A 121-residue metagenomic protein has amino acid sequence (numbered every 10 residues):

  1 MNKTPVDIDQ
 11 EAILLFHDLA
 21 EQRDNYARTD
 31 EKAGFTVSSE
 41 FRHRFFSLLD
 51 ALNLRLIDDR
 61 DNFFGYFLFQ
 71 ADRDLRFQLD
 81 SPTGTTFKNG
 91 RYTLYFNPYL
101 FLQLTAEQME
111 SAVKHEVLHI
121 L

Functional and structural regions predicted by a protein language model:
M1-V113, V117-L121: Basic/hydrophobic alpha-helical interface regions
